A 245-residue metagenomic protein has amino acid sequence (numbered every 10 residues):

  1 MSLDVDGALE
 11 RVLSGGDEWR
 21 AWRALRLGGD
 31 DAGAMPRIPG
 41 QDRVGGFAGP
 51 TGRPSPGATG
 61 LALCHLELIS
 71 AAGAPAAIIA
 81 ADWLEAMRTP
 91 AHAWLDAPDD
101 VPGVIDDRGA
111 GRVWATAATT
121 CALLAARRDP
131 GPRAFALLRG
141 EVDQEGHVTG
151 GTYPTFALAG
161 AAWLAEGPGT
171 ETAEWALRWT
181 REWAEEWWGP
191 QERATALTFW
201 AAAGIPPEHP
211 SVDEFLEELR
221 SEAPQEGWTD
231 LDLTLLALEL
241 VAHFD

Functional and structural regions predicted by a protein language model:
M1-D245: Preference for long, amphipathic alpha-helical scaffolds in soluble/luminal domains and all-alpha bundles
